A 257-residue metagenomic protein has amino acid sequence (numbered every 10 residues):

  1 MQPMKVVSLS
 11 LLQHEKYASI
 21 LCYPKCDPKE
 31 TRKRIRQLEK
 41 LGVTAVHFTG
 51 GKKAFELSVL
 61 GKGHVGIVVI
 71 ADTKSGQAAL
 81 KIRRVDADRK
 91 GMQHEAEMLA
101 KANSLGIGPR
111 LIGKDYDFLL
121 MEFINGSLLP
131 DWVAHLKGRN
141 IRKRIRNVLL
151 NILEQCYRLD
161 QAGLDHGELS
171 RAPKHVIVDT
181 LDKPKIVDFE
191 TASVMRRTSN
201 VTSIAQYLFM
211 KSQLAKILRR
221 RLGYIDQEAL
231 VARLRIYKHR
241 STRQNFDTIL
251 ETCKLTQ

Functional and structural regions predicted by a protein language model:
M1-L57, L250-T256: Juxta-kinase regulatory segment immediately upstream of eukaryotic protein kinase catalytic domains
G42-H94, A100: ATP-binding glycine-rich loop module of kinase domains
I70-K74, E122-F123, V178-T180: Active-site beta-strand termini and strand-to-loop segments that position acidic
K81-D115, N147, L208, S212: A conserved alpha-helical element in kinase catalytic cores
A100, I107-L150: Conserved structural core of kinase catalytic domains
E154-G167: Protein kinase catalytic-loop region centered on the HRD/HxD motif
A172-V178: Hydrophobic residue at the +6 position relative to the catalytic HRD Asp in the kinase catalytic loop
D179-Q257: C-lobe/activation-segment region of protein kinase-like
